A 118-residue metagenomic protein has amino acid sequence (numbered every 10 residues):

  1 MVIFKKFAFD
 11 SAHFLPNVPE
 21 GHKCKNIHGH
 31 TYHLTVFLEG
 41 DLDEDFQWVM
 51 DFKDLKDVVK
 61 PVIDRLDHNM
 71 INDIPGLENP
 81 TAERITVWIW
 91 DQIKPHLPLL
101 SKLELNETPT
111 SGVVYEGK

Functional and structural regions predicted by a protein language model:
M1-K118: Charge-rich, low-complexity N-terminal segments
